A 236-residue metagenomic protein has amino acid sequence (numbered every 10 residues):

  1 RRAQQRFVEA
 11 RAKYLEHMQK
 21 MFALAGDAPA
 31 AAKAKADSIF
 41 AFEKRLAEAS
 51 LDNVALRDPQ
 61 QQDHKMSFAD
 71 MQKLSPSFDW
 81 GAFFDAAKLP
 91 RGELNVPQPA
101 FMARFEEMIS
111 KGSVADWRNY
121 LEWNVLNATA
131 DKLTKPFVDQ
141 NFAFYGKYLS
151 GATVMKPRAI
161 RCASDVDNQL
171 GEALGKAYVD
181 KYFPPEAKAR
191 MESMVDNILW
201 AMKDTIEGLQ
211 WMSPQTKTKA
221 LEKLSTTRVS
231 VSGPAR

Functional and structural regions predicted by a protein language model:
R1-S193, N197, P234: Noncatalytic, helix-rich "gating/capping" subdomain that lines the substrate-entry/channel surface of large enzyme
G26, A47, A189-R236: Contiguous, non-catalytic segments that form substrate-binding/exosite surfaces or channel walls
